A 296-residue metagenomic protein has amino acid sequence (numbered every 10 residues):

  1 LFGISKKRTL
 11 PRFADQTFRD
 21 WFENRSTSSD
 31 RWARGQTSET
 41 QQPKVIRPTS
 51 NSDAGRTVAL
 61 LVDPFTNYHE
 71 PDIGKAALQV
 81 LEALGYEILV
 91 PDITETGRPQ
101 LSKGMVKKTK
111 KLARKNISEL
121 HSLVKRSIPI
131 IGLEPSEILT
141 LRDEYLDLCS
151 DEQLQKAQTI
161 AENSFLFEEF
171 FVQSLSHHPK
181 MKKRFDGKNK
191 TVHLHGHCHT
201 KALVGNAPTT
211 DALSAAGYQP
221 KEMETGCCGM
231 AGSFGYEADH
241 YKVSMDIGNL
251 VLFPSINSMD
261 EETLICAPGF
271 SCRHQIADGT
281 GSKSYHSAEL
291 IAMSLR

Functional and structural regions predicted by a protein language model:
L1-R296: Iron-sulfur cluster-binding electron-transfer modules in prokaryotic oxidoreductases
